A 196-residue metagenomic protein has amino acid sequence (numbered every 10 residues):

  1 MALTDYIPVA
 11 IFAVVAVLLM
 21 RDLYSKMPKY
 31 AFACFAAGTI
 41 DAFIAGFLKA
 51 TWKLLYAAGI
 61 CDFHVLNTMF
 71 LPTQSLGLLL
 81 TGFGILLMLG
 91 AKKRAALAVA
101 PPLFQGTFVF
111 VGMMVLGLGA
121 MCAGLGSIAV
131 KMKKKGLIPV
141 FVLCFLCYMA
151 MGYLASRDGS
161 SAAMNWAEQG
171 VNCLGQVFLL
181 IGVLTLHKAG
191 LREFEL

Functional and structural regions predicted by a protein language model:
M1-I40, A50-M69, S75-L196: Polytopic alpha-helical membrane-helix bundles and their juxtamembrane interface segments in multi-pass membrane
